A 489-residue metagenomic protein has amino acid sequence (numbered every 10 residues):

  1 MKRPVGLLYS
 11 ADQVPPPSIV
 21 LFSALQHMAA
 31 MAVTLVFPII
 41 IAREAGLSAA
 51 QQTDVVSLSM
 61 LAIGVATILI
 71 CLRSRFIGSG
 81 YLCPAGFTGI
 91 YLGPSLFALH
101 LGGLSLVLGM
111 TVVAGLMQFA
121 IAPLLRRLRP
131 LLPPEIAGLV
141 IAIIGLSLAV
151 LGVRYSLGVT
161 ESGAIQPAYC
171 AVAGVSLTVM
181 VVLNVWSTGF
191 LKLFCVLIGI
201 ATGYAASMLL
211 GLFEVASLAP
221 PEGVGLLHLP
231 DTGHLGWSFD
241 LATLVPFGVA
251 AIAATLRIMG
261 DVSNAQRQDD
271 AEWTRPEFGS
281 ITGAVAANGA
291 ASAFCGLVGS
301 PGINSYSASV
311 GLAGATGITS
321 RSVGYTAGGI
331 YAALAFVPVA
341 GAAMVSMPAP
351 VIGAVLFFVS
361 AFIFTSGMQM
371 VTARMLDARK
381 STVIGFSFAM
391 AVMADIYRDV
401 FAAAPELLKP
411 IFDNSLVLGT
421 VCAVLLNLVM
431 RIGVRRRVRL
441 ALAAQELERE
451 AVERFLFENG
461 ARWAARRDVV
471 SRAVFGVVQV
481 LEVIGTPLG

Functional and structural regions predicted by a protein language model:
M1-V14, V179-V182, V196-G248, A403-D413: Hydrophobic transmembrane alpha-helices of multi-pass solute/ion transporters
L8, P15-S18, A42-L61, V65-G78 (+1 more regions): Membrane-embedded helical hairpins/re-entrant loop segments and their flanking transmembrane helices within multi-pass
S18-T34, Q166-S176, F194, L210 (+2 more regions): Hydrophobic, membrane-embedded alpha-helices of multi-pass small-molecule transporters
T34-P38, A42, S176-W186, F194 (+4 more regions): Juxtamembrane interface elements at the cytosolic ends of transmembrane helices in multi-pass membrane proteins
D54-V55, F76-G89, P130-L139, L191-L197 (+3 more regions): Short, non-helical or kinked segments that cap or interrupt transmembrane helices
A98-A216, G328-G433: Membrane-embedded alpha-helical modules
R431-F475: Bergerat-fold GHKL ATPase/HATPase_c domain
R467-G489: Conserved ATP-binding N-box helix of the HATPase_c
